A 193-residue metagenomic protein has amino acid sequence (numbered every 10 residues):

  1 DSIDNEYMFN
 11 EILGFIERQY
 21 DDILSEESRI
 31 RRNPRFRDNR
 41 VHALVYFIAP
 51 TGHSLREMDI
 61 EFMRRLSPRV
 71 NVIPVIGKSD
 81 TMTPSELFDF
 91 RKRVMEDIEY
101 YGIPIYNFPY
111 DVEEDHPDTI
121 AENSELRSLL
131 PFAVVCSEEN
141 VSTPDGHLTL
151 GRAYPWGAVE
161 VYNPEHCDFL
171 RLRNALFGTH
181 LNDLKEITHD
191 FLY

Functional and structural regions predicted by a protein language model:
D1-I73, K78, T83-R127, E138 (+1 more regions): Switch- and interface-adjacent substructures of P-loop NTPase systems
P131: A residue-level signal for beta-strand positions that form part of recognition/binding surfaces within mature
V134, E138-N140: Beta-strand-loop-alpha "switch" segments that mediate conformational coupling across diverse proteins
